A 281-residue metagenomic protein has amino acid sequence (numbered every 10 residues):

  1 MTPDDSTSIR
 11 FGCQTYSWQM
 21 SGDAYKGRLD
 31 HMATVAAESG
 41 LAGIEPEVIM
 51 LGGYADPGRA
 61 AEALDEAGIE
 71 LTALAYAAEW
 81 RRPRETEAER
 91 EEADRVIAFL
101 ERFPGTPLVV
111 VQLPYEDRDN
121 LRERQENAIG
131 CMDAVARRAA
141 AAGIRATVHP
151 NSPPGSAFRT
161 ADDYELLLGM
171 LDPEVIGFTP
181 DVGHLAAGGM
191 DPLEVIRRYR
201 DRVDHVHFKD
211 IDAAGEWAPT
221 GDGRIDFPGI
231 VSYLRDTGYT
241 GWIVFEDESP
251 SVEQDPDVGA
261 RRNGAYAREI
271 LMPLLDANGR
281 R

Functional and structural regions predicted by a protein language model:
M1-A42, D65, I97-A98, P104-G105 (+2 more regions): Histidine-acidic metal/acid-base catalytic patches
S17-Q19, V48-G52, A77-W80, Q112-D117 (+4 more regions): Active-site-proximal loop/turn and secondary-structure-junction residues that shape catalytic pockets, frequently
R28, M50-P57, A88, D226: Aromatic- and glycine-enriched glycan-recognition loops and surfaces that form the carbohydrate-binding subsites
A33-V35, S39-Y54, A75-A78: N-terminal substrate-binding region of glycoside hydrolase catalytic domains
G43-D65, E116-D119: Glycine-rich, proline-tolerant flexible connector loops at the mouths of alpha/beta enzymes
D56-R81: Short hydrophobic interaction/assembly module
E66-E70, R82-F178, A187, D257 (+1 more regions): Active-site acidic/histidine proton-transfer and metal-coordination neighborhood in alpha/beta enzyme cores
